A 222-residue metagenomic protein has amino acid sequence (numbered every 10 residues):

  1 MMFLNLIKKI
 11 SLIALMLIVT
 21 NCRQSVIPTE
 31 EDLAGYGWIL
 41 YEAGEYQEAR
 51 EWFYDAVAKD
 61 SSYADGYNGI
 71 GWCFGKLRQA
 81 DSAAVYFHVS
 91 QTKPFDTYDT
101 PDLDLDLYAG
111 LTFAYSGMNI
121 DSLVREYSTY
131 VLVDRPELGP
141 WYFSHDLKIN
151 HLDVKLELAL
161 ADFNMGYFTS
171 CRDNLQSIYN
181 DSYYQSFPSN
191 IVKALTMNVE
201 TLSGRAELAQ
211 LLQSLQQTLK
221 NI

Functional and structural regions predicted by a protein language model:
A49, A83, L123-V124, C171: Single-residue signature of alpha-solenoid repeat helices
Y63, T97, D104, L138 (+2 more regions): Residue-level recognition of tetratricopeptide repeat
I149, L158-L160, G166-I222: Terminal, low-structured helical/coil segments at or just beyond the last alpha-helical repeat
